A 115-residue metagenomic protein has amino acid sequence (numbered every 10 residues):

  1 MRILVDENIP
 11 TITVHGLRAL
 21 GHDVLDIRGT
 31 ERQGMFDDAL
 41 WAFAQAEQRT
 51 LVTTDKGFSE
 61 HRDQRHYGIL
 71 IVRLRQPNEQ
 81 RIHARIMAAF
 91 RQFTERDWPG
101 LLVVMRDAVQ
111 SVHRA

Functional and structural regions predicted by a protein language model:
M1-T11, R106-A115: Metal-dependent nucleic-acid phosphoesterase active-site entry motif
R2-R49: N-terminal first-folded block
T11, F58-E60, N78: Glycine-rich nucleotide phosphate-binding loop and flanking beta-alpha elements of Rossmann-like dinucleotide-binding
V14-H15, H61-D63, R81, R114: Short glycine-/acidic-enriched loop or helix-start segments at secondary-structure transitions that form or flank
R28, D55, V72-R75: Short beta->alpha connector loops at strand-helix junctions that form conserved, small/polar/Pro-enriched
A44-R62: Acidic, metal-binding active-site segment of PIN/NYN-like and related structure-specific nucleases
R65-G68: Short glycine-/polar-rich loops that comprise or flank the Walker A/P-loop and associated switch/sensor motifs
L70-S111: C-terminal structural segments of small proteins and small subunits
